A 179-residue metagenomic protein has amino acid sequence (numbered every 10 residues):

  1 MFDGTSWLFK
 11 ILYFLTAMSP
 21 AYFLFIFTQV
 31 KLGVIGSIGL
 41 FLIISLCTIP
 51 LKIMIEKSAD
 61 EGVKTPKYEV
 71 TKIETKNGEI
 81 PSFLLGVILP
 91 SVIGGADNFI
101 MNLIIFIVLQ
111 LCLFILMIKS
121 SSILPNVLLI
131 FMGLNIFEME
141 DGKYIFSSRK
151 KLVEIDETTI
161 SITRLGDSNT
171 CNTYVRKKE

Functional and structural regions predicted by a protein language model:
M1-P66: N-terminal first transmembrane alpha-helix
L8-F14, E74-F83: Select subsegments of transmembrane alpha-helices in polytopic membrane proteins, especially boundary-proximal
S45-I53, N77-P90: A generic, lipid-embedded transmembrane alpha helix
I49-I55, I115-L124, E140-G142: Juxtamembrane membrane-interface segments at transmembrane alpha-helix termini
M54-G62, S121-G133: A cytosolic-side transmembrane-helix exit/cap motif
E61-G78: Alpha-helical transmembrane segments with an aromatic anchor "belt"
G86-P125, L129: Transmembrane alpha-helices and immediately adjacent membrane-cytoplasm interface residues in multi-pass integral
N126-E179: Terminal membrane-proximal soluble interaction domains of membrane-associated proteins
